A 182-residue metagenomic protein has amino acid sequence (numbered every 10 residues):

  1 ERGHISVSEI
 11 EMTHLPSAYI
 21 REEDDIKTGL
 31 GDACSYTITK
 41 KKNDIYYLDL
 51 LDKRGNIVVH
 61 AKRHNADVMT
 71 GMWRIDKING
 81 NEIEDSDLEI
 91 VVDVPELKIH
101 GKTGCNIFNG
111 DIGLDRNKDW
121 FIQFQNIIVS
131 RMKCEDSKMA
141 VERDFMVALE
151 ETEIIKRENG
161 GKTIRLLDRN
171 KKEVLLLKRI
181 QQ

Functional and structural regions predicted by a protein language model:
E1-Q182: Lipid interaction determinants
